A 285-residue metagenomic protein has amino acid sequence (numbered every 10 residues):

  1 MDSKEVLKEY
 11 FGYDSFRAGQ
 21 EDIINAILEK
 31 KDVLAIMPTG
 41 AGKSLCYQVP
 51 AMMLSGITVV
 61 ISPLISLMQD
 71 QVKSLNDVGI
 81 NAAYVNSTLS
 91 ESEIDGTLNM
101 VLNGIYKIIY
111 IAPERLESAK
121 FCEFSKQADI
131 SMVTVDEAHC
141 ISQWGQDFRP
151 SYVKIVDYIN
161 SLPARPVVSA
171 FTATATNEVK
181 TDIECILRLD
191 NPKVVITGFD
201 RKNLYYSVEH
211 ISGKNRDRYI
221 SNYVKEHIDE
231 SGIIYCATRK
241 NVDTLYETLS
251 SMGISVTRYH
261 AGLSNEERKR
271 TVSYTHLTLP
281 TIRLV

Functional and structural regions predicted by a protein language model:
M1-I36: Conserved pre-motif I regulatory segment
N25, P50, S74: Hydrophobic/aromatic ligand-binding patch that stacks against planar heteroaromatic rings of cofactors or nucleotides
L28-E29, L34, Q69, K73-L277: Helicase motor core with emphasis on the C-terminal RecA-like subdomain
T39: The conserved Walker
S44-I57: Walker A/P-loop NTP-binding motif
I57-L75: Conserved Walker A/P-loop ATP-binding site and its immediately adjacent core in helicase/helicase-like ATPase domains
H276-V285: Single conserved hydrophobic/aromatic residue that forms the stacking wall/gate of nucleotide- or nucleobase-binding
